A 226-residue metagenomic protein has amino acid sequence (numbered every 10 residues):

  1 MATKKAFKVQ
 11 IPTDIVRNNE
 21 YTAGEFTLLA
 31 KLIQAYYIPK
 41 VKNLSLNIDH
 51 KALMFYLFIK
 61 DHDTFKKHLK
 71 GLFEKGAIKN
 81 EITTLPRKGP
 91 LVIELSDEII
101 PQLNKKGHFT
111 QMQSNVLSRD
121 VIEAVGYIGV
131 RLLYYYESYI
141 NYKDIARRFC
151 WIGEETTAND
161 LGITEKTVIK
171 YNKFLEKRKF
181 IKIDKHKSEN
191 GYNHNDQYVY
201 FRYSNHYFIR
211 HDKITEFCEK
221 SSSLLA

Functional and structural regions predicted by a protein language model:
M1-A226: Electropositive, intrinsically flexible nucleic-acid-contacting patches
